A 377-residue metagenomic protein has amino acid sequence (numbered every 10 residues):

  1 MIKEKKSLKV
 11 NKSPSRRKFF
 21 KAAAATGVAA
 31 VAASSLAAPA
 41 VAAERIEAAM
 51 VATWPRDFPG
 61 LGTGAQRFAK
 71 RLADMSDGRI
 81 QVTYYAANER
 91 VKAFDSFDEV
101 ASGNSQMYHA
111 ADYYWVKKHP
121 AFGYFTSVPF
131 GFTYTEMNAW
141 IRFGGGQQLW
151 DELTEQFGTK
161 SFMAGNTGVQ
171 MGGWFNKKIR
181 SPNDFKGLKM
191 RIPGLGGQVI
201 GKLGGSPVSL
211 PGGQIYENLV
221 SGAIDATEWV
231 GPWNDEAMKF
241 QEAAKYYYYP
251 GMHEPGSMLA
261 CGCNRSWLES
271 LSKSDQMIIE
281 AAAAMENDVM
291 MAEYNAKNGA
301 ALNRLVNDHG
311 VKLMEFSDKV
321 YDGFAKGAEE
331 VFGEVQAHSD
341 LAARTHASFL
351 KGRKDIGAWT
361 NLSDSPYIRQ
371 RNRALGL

Functional and structural regions predicted by a protein language model:
I2, L8-S34, P39-M137, Q148 (+1 more regions): N-terminal secretory/targeting leader peptides
G144-G145: Core domains of carbohydrate- and sulfate-ester-processing enzymes
